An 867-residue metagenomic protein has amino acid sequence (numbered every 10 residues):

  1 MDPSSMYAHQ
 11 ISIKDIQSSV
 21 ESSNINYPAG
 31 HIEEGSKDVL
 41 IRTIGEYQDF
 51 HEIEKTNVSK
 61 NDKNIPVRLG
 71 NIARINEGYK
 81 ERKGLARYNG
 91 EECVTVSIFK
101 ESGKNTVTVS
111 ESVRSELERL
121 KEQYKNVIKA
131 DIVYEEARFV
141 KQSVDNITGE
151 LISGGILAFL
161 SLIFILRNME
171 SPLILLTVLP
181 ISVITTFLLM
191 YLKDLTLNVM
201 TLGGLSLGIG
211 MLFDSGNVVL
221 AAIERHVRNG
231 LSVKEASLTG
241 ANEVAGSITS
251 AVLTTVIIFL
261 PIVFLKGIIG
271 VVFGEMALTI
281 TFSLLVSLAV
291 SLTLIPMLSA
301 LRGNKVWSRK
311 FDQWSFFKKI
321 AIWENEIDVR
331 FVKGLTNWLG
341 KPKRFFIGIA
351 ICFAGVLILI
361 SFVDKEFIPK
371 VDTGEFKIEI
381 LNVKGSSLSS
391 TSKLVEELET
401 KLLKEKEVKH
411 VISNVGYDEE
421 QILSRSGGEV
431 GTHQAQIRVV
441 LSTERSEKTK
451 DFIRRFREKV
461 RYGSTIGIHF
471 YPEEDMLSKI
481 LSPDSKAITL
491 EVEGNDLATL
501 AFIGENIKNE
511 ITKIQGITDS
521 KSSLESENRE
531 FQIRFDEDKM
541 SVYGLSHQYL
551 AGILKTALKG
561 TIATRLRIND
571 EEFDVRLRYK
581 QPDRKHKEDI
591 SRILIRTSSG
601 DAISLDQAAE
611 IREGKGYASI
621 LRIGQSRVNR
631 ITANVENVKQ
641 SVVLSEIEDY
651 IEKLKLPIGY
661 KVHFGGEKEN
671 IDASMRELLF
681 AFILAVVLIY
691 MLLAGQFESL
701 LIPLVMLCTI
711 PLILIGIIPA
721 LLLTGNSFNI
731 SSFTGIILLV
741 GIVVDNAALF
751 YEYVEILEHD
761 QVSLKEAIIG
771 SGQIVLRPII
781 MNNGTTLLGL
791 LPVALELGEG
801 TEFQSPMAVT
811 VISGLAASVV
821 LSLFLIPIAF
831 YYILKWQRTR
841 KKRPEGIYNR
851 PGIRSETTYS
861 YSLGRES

Functional and structural regions predicted by a protein language model:
M1-I156, I163, L220, A236 (+3 more regions): Extracytoplasmic/periplasmic membrane-proximal domains and adjacent transmembrane bundles of envelope biogenesis
S4-I25, I44-E46, S389-S482, D538-G560: Solvent-exposed, membrane-proximal periplasmic/extracellular interface segments of envelope transport and secretion
V133, V140, V144, L220 (+3 more regions): Helix-loop junctions and hydrophobic alpha-helical segments within the transmembrane domains of large membrane
I156-F164, M169-E224, L688-I774, I780-E799 (+3 more regions): Hydrophobic transmembrane alpha-helices and their membrane-interface caps in long multi-pass transport proteins
Y191-T196, V263-V271, R344-S386, E447 (+3 more regions): Transmembrane helices with small-residue packing motifs
I209-V219, I223, A245-F264, V271-F317 (+6 more regions): Transmembrane alpha-helices and their membrane-interface boundaries in multi-pass membrane transporters and channels
K234, E366-V440, L497-E530, G852 (+2 more regions): Extracytoplasmic/periplasmic
V244, W314-P369, L490, Q773 (+1 more regions): Signature of alpha-helical transmembrane segments and their immediate interfacial
